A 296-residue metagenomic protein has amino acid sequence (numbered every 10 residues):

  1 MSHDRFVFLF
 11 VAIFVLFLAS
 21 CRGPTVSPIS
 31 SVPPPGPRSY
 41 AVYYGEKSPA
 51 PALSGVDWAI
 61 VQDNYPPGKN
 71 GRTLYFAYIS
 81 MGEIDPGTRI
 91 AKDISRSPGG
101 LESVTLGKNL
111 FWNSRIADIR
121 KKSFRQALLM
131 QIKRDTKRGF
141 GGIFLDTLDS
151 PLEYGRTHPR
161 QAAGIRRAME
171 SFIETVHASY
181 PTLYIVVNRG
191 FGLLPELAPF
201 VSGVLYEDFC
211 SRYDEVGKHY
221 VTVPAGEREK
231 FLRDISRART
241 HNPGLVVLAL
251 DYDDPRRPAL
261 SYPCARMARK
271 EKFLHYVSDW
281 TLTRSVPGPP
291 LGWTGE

Functional and structural regions predicted by a protein language model:
M1-F8: Bacterial N-terminal signal peptides that target proteins for export
F8-L16: Sec-dependent N-terminal signal peptides
L18-S20: C-terminal motif of bacterial Sec signal peptides marking the signal peptidase cleavage site
R22-P24: Sec-dependent signal peptide cleavage junction
V26-E296: Glycan-processing catalytic domains of CAZymes
